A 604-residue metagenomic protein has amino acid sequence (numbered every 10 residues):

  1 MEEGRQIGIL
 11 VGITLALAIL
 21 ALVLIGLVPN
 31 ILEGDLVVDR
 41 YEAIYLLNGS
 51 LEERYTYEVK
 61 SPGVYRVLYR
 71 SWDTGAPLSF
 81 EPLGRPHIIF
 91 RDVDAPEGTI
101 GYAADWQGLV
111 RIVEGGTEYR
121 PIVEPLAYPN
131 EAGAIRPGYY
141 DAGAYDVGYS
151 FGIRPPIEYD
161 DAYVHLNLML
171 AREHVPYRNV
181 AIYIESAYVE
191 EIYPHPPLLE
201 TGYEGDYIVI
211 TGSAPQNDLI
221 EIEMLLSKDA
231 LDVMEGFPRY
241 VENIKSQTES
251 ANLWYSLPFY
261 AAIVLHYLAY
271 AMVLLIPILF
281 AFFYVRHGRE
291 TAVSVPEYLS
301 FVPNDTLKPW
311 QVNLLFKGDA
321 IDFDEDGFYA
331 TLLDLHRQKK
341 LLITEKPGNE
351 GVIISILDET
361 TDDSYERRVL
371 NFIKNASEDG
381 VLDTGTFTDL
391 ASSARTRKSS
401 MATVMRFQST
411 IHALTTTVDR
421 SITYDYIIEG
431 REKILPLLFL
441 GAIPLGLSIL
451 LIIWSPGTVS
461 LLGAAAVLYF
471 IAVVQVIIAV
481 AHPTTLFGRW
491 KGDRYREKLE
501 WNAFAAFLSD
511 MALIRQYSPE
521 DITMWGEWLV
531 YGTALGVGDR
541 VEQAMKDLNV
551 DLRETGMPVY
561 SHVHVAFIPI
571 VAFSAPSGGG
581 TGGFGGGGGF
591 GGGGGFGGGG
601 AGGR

Functional and structural regions predicted by a protein language model:
E2-A269: Lumenal/extracellular ectodomains and adaptor appendage modules of the eukaryotic vesicle/secretory system
E2-N30, F259-R286, G430-G488, P569: Alpha-helical transmembrane spans
E33-V38, L166, F237-P436, A481-M524: Short, amphipathic alpha-helical interface elements at domain boundaries that mediate macromolecular binding
Y55, L315-F316, L332, W528-G532: Short alpha-helical scaffolding segments that buttress acidic/His motifs in well-ordered protein cores
Y69-R70, A162-N167, G236-V241, I427-I434 (+4 more regions): Composition- and surface-driven signal marking solvent-exposed, interaction-prone regions in large proteins
I153-I157, K228-A230, H336-K339, S377 (+1 more regions): A generic secondary-structure signal for well-formed alpha-helical elements
E290-L299, I443, F590, G602: Long, solvent-exposed non-transmembrane regions
M405, S409, A413-G430, I471-A472 (+1 more regions): Short hydrophobic helical membrane-anchoring segments positioned at the boundary with long low-complexity
